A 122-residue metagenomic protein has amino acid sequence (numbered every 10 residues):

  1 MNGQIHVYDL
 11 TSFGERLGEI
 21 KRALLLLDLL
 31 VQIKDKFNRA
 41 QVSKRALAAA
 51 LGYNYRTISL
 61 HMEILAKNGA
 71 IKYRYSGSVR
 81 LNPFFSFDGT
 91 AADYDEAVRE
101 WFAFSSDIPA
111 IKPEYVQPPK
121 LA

Functional and structural regions predicted by a protein language model:
M1-Q41, A70: Short recognition helix of helix-turn-helix/winged-helix DNA-binding domains
N2-Q4, L17, N82, D95 (+1 more regions): Low-complexity, intrinsically disordered short peptide segments enriched in small/polar/basic residues
T11-F13, E19-I20, S43-K44, A50-N54 (+1 more regions): N-terminal start-of-chain detector that recognizes signal peptides and the immediate post-cleavage beginning
S12-G14, M62, G77-L81, Y94-V98: Short, structured secondary-structure boundary patches
Q32-D88: Winged helix-turn-helix DNA-binding recognition segment
F87-V116: Short, amphipathic alpha-helical interaction segments positioned at domain boundaries
P118-A122: Intrinsically disordered, low-complexity charged/polar segments
